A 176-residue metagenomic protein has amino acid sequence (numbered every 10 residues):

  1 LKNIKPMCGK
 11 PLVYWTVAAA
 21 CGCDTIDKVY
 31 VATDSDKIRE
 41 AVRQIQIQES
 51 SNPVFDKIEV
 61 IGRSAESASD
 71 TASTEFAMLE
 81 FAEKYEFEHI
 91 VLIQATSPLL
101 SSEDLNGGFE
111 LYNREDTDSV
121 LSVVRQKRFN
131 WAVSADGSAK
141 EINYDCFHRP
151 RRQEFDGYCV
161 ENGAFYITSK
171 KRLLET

Functional and structural regions predicted by a protein language model:
L1-C8, V54-D56, E83-E88, L105 (+2 more regions): N-proximal accessory regions
L1-T33: N-terminal glycine-rich phosphate-binding loop and ensuing alpha1 helix
Y30, D36-V91, L100-G107: Short phosphate-binding loop-to-helix
T33-D34, V123: Short beta-strand/turn micro-motifs composed of small residues that flank or help shape donor/cofactor-binding pockets
D34-K37, K170-R172: Short, polar loop motifs at secondary-structure junctions
D70-E80, H89, P98-T176: Conserved core of the sugar-phosphate nucleotidyltransferase
I93-A95: Active-site acidic Asp-centered loop
